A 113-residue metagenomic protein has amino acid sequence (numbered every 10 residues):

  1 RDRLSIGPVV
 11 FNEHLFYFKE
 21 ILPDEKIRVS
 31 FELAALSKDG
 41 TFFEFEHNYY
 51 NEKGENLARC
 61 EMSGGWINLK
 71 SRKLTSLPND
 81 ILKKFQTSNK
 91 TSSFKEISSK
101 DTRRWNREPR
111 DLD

Functional and structural regions predicted by a protein language model:
R1-P8: Short, basic/aromatic beta-hairpin or loop at an interaction surface
Y17, I21-K26, A34-L112: HotDog/MaoC-like acyl-thioester-processing domains
